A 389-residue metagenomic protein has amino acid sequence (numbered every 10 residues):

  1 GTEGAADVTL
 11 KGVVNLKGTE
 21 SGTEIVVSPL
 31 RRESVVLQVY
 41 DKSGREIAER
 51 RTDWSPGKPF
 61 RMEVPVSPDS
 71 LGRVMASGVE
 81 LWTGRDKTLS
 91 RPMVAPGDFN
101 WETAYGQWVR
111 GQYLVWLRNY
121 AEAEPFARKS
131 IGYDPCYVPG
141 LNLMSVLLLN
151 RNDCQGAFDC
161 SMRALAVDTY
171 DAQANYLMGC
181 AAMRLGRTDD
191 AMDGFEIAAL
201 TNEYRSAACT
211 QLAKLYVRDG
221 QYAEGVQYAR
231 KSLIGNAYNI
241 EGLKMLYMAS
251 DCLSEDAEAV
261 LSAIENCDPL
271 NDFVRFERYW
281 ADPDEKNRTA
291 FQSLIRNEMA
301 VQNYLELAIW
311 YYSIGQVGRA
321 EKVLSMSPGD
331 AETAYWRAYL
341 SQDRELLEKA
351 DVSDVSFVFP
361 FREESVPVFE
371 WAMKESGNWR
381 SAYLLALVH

Functional and structural regions predicted by a protein language model:
T2-E102, V274, P283-D284, L346-E348: Long, contiguous interaction/recruitment modules in multidomain scaffold/adaptor proteins
N100-Y133, N303-I314, V355-P360, L384 (+1 more regions): Alpha-helical segment of the N-proximal tetratricopeptide repeat
R118-P125, N150-R163, R184-I197, D219-K231 (+4 more regions): Structural signature of tandem alpha-helical TPR/SEL1-like repeats, specifically the intra-repeat loop/turn
Y133, V167, T201, G235 (+6 more regions): Structural marker of alpha-solenoid helical repeat scaffolds
G140, A174, A208, G242 (+4 more regions): TPR alpha-solenoid repeat register
